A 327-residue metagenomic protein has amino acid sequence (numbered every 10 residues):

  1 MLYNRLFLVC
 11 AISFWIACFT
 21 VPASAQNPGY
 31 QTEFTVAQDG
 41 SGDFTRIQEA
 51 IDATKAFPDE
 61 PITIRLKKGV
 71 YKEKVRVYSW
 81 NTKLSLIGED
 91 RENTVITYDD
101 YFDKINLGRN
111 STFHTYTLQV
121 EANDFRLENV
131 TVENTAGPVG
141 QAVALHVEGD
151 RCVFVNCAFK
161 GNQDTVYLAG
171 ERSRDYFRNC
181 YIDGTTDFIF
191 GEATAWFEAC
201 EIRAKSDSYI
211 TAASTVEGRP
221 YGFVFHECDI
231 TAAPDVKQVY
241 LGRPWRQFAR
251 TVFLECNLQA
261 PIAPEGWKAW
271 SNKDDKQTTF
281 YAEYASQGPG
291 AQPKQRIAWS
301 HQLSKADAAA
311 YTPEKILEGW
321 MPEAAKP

Functional and structural regions predicted by a protein language model:
M1-L6: Positively charged n-region of N-terminal signal peptides that target proteins for export
F7-F19: Bacterial N-terminal signal peptides
V21-A25: Sec/Tat signal peptide C-region and signal peptidase I cleavage site
Q26-P327: Sequence-level preference for short, compositionally simple segments enriched in small aliphatic or small polar residues
